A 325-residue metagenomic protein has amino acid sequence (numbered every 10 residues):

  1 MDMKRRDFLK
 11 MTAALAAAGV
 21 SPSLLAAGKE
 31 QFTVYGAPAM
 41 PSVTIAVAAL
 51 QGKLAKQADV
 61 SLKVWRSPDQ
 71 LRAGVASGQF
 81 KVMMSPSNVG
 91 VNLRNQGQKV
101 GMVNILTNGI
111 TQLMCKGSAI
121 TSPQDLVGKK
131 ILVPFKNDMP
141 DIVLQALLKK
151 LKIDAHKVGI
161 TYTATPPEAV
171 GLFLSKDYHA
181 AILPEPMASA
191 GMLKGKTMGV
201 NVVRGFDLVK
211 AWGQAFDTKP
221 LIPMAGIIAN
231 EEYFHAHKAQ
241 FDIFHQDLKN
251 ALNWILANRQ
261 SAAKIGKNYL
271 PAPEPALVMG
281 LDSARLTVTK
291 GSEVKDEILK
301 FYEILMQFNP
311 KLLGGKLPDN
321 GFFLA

Functional and structural regions predicted by a protein language model:
M1-M3: Secretory targeting signals
D7-A26: N-terminal export signals
A27-H156, I160-T161, H179, E185 (+1 more regions): Short, glycine-/small- and polar/acidic-enriched structural segments that line small-molecule recognition paths
P38, V64, P68, N137-D141 (+8 more regions): Solvent-exposed, acidic/flexible segments
K53-Q57, V209-D217, T287-K295: Short, solvent-exposed loop/beta-turn-alpha elements that line the ligand-binding surface or hinge of extracytoplasmic
S87-V89, E168-I265: Pocket-lining segment of extracytoplasmic ligand-binding domains
F234-F308: Secondary-structure end/capping motifs
L299, E303-A325: Conserved C-terminal helix/tail region of periplasmic/extracytoplasmic solute-binding proteins
